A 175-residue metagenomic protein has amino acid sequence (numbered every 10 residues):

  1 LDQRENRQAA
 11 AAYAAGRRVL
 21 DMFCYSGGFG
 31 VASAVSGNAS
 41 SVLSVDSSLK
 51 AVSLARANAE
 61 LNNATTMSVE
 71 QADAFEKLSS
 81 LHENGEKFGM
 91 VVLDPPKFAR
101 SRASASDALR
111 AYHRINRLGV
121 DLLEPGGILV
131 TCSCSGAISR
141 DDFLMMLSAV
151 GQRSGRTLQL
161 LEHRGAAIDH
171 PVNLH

Functional and structural regions predicted by a protein language model:
L1-R17: SAM-dependent Rossmann-like transferase core, predominantly class I methyltransferases with a strong bias toward
A14, G37, N63, G85 (+1 more regions): A generic alpha-to-beta junction signature in SAM-dependent methyltransferases
G16-Y25: Conserved class I S-adenosyl-L-methionine
S26-A39: Conserved SAM-binding loop of SAM-dependent methyltransferases across substrates and taxa, primarily the Class I
S41-D46: Conserved SAM-binding motif I beta-strand of class I
K50-V92: S-adenosyl-L-methionine
K87, R114, P125-H175: C-terminal catalytic and target-recognition region of SAM-dependent MTase-like enzymes, primarily methyltransferases
F88-L118: Mobile active-site "lid"/loop adjacent to the S-adenosyl-L-methionine
